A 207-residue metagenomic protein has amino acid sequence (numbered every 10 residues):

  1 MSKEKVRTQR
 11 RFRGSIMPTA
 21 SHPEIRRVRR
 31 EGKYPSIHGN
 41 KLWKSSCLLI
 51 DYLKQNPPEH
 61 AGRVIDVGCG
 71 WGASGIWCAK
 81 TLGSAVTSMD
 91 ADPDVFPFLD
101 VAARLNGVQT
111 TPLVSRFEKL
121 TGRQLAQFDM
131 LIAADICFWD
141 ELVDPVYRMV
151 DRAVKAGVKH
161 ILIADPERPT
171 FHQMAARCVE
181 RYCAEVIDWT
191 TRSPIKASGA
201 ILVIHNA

Functional and structural regions predicted by a protein language model:
M1-A207: S-adenosylmethionine-dependent methyltransferases
